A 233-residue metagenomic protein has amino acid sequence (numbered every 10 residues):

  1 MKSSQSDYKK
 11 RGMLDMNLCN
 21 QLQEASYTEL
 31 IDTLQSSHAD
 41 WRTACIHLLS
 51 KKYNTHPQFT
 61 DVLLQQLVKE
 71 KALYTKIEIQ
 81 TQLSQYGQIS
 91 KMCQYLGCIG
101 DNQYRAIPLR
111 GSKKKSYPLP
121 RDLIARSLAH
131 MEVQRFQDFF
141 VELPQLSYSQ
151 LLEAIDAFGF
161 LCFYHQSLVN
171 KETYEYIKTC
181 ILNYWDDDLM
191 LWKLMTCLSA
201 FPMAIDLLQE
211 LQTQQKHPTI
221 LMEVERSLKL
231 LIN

Functional and structural regions predicted by a protein language model:
K2-L22, D40-T55, Q65, Y74-G87 (+4 more regions): Structural detector for internal amphipathic alpha-helices that build alpha-solenoid repeat scaffolds
Q21-Q35, Y53-V68, Q88-P108, V133-P144 (+3 more regions): Amphipathic alpha-helical scaffolding segments comprising HEAT/armadillo-like alpha-solenoid repeats
S36-D40, K71-A72, G100-Q103, Y117 (+3 more regions): Short inter-helical turns and helix N-cap capping residues of alpha-solenoid HEAT/ARM repeat scaffolds
